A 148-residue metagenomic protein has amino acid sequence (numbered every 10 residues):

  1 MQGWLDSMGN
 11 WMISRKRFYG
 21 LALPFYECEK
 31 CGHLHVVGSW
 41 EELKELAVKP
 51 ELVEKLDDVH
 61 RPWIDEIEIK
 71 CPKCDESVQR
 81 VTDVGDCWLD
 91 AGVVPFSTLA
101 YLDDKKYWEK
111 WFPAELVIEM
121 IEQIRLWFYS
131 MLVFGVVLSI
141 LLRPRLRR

Functional and structural regions predicted by a protein language model:
M1-R148: Structured secondary-structure scaffolds
